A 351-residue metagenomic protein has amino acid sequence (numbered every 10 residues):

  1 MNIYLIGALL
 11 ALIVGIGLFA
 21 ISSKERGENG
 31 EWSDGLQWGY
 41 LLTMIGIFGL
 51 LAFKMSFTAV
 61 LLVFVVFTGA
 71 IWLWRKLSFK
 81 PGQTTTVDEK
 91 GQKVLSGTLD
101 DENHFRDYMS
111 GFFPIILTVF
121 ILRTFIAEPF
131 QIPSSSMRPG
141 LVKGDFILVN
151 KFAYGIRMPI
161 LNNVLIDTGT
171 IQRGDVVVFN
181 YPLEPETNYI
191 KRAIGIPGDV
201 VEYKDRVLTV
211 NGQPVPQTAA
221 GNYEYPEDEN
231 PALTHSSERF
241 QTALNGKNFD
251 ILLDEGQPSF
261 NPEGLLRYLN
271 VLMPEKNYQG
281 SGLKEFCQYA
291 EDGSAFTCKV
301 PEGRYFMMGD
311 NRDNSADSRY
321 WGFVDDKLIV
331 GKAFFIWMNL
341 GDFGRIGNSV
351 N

Functional and structural regions predicted by a protein language model:
M1-G35, G39-G46, V65, V87-F105 (+1 more regions): Soluble "head" domains of membrane/secretory-pathway proteins
L10-I16, L62-F79: Hydrophobic cores of alpha-helical transmembrane segments in multi-pass inner/ER membrane proteins, independent
A11, L41-M44, V60-F67, G111-V119: Hydrophobic alpha-helical membrane-embedded or membrane-associated segments
I21, L51, G69-L77, F120-F125: Hydrophobic membrane-targeting alpha-helices
S23-R26, W74-T86: Membrane-interface capping segments at transmembrane-helix boundaries
G46-V60: Transmembrane helix-loop junctions at the membrane interface of multipass transporters and ion channels
D88-E128: Internal/C-terminal transmembrane anchor helices
I121-P139, K143, I156: Hydrophobic alpha-helical transmembrane segments in integral membrane proteins
